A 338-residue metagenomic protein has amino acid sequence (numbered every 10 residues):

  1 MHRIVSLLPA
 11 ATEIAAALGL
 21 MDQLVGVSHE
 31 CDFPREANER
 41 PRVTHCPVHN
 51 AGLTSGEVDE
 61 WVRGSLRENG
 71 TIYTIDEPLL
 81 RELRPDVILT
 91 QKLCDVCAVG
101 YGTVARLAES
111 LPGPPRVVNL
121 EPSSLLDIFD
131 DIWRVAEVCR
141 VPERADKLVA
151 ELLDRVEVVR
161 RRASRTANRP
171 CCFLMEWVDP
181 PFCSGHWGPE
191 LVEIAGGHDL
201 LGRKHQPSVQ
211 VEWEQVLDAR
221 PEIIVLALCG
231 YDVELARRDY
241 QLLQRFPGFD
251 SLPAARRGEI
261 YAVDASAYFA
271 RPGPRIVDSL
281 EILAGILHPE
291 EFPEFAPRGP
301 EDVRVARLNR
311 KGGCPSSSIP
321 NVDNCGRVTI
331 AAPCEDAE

Functional and structural regions predicted by a protein language model:
M1-N321, C325-E338: N-terminal ligand-binding lobe of clamshell/alpha-beta domains
